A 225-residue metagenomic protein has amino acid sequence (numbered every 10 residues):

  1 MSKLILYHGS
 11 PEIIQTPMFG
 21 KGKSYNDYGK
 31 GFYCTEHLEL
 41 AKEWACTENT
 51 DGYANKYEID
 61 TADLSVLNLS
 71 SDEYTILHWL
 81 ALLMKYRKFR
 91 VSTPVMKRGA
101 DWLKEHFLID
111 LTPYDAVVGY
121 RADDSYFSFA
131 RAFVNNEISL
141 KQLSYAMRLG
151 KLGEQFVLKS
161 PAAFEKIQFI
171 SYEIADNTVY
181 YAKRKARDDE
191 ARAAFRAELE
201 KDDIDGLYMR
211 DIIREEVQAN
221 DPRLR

Functional and structural regions predicted by a protein language model:
M1-D27, N55, R214: ADP-ribose/NAD+-binding catalytic cleft of ART/PARP-like enzymes
S2, E48-G52, T61-R225: Conserved NAD+-utilizing ADP-ribose enzyme module
L6-E12, G29-T35, A130-F133: Short linear motifs at secondary-structure transitions and domain/linker junctions
P11, L38, T61-D63: Short, flexible loop/turn elements at secondary-structure junctions
K23-E48: Extended catalytic/binding region for NAD+/ADP-ribose chemistry, centered on the ART fold
E58: Exposed, tryptophan/tyrosine-rich binding patches on extracellular proteins that engage cell-surface glycans
